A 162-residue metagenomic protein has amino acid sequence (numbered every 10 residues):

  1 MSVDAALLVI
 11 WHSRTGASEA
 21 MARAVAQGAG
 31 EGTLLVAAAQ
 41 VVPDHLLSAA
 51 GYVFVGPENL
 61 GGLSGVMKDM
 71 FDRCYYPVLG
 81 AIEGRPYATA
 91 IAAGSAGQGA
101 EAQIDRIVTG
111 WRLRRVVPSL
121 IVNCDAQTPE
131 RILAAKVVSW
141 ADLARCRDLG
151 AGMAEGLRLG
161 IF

Functional and structural regions predicted by a protein language model:
S2-A29: N-terminal beta1-alpha1 ligand-phosphate binding loop
S2-V3, P118-F162: Glycine-rich phosphate/pyrophosphate-binding loop and the adjoining helix
A6-L8, L34, A88: A structural signal for isolated positions on well-ordered beta-strands in alpha/beta enzyme cores
A17, M21, Q103, R145 (+1 more regions): Charged catalytic carboxylate motif
A22-G32, T109-R114: Short helix-loop-beta junction
G28, I107-W111, M153-G156, G160: Change "in soluble alpha/beta enzymes" to "in soluble alpha/beta proteins
E31-V41: A short, well-structured beta->alpha microelement
A39-N123: Helix-loop-strand module that forms the ligand-binding subsite of alpha/beta enzymes
